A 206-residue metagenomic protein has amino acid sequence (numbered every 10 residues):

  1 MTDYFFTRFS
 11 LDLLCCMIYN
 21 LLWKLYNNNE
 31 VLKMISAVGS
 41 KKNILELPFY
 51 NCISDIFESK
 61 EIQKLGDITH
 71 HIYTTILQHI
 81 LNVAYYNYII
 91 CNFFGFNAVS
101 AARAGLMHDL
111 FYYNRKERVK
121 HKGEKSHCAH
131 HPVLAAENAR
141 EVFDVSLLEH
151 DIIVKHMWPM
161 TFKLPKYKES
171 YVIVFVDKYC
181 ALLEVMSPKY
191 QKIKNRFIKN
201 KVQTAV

Functional and structural regions predicted by a protein language model:
F9, L13-V206: Metal-dependent phosphohydrolase cores
